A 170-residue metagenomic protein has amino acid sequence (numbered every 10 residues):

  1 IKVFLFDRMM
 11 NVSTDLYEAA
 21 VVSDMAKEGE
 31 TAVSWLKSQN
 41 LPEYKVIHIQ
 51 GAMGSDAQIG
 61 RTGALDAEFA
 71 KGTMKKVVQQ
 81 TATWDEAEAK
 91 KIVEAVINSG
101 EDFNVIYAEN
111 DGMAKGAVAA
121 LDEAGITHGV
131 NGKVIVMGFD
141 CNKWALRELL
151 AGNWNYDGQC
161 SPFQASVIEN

Functional and structural regions predicted by a protein language model:
I1-N170: A residue-level marker of the well-folded mature domains of exported/periplasmic proteins
